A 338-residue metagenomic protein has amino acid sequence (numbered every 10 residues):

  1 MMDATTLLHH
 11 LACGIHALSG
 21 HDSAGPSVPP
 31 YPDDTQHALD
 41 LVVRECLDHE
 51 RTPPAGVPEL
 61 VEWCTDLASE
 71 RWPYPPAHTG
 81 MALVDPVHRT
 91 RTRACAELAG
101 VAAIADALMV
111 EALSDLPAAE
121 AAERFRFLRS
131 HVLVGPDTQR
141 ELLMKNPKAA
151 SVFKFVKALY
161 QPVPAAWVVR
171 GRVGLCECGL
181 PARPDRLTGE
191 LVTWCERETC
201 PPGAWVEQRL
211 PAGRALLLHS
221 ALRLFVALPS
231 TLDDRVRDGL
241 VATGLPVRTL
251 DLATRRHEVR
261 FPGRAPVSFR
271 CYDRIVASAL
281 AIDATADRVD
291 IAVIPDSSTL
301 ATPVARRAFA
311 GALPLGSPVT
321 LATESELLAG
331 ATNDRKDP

Functional and structural regions predicted by a protein language model:
M1-S19, R124, Y272-P338: Charged, structured surface patches that assemble and position nucleic-acid processing machinery
D3-L8, A12-S19, S23-S220: Nuclease-adjacent, charged terminal/linker segments that flank catalytic cores
G56, R256-H257, T320-T323: Secondary-structure junction/capping motif
A149-V152, R235-V236, G244-P246, P266-R270: Short linear motifs at secondary-structure transitions and domain/linker junctions
A158, L180, D234, D238 (+2 more regions): Charged/polar, solvent-exposed surface patches and flexible loops
V168-V169, G203-T254: Acidic-basic catalytic patches of nuclease active cores, encompassing PD-(D/E)XK and other metal-cofactor nuclease
E190-E196, D238, H257-R260: Generic recognition of long tandem-repeat/solenoid scaffolds
L240, T254-I282: Conserved catalytic cores of phosphodiester-cleaving nucleases, focusing on short active-site segments
